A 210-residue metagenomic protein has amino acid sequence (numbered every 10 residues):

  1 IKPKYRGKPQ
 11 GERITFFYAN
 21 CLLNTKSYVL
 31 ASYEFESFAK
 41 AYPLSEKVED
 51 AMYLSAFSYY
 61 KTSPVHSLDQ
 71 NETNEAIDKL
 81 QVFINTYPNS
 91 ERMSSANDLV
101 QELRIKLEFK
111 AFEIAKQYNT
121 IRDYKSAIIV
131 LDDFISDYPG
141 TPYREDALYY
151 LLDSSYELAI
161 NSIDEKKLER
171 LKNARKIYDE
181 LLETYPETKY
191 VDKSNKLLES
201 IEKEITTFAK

Functional and structural regions predicted by a protein language model:
I1-K210: Acidic, polar-rich low-complexity tracts and alpha-helical solenoid repeat scaffolds
